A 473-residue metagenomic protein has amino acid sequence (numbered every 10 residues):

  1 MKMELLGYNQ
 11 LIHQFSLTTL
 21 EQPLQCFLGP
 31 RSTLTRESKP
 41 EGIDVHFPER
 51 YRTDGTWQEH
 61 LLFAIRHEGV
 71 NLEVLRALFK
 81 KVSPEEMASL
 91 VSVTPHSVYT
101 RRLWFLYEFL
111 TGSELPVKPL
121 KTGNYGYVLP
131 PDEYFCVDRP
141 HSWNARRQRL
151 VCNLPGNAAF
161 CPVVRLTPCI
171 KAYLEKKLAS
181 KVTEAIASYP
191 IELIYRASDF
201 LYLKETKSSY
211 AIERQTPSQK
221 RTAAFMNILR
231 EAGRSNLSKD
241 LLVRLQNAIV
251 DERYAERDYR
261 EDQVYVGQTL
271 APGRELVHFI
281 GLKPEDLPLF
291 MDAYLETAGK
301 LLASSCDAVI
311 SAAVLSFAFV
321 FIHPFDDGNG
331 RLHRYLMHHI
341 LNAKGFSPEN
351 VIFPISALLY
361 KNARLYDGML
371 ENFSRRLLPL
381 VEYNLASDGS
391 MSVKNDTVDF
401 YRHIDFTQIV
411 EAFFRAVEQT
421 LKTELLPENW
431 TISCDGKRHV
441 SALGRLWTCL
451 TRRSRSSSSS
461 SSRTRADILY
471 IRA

Functional and structural regions predicted by a protein language model:
M1-D326, R331-A473: FIC/Doc superfamily catalytic core
